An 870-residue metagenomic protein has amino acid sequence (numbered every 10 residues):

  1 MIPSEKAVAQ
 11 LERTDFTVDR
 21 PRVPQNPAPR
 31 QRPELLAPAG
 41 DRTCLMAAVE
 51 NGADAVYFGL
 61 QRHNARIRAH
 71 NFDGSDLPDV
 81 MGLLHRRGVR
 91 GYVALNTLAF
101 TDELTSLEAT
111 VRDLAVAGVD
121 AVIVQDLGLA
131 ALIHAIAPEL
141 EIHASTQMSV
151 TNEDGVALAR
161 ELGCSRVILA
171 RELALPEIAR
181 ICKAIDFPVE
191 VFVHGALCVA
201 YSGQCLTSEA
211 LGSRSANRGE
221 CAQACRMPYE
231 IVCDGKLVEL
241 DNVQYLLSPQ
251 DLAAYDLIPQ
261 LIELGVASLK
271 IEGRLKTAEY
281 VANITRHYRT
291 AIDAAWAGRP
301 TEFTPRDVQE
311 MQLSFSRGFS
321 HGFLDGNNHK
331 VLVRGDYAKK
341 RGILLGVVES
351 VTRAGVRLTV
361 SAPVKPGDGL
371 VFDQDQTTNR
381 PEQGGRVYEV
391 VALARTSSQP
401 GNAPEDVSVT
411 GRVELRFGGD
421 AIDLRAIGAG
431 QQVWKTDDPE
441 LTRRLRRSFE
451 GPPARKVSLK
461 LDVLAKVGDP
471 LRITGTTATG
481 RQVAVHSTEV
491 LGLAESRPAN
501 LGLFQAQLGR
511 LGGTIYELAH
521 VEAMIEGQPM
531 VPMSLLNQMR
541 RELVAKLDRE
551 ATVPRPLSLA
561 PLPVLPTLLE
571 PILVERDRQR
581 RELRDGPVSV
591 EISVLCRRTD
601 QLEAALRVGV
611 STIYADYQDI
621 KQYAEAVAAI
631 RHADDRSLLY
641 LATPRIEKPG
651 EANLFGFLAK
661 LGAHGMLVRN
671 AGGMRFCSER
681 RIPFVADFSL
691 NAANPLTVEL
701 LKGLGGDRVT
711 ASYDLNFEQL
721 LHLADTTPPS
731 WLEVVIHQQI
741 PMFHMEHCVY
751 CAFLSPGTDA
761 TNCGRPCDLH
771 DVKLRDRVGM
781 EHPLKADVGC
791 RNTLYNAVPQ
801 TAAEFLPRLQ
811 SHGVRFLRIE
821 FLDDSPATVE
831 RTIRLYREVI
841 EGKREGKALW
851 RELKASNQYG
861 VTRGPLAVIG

Functional and structural regions predicted by a protein language model:
M1-E50, A55-R62, V80-M81, R87-A94 (+7 more regions): Surface-exposed amphipathic alpha-helical tracts and adjacent flexible/coil segments at the periphery of soluble enzymes
N64-I67: A short acidic, helix-capping loop that chelates divalent metal ions and anchors anionic groups
F72-P78: Glycine-rich, highly charged phosphate/nucleotide-binding loops
H134: Short glycine-biased active-site loop of nucleotidyltransferases that positions the nucleotide triphosphate and helps
A137: Conserved phosphotransfer cores of two-component systems
M148, N152: Conserved phosphate-binding/catalytic loop of the ribokinase/pfkB sugar-kinase fold
